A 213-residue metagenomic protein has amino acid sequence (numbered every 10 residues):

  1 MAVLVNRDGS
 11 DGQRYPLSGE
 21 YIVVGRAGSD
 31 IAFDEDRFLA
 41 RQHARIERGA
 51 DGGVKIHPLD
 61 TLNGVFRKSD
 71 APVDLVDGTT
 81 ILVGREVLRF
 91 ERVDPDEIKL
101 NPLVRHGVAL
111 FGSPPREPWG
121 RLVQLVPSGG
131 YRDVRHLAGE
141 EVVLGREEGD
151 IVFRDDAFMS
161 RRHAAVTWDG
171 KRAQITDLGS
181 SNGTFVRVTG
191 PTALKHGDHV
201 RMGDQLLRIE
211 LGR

Functional and structural regions predicted by a protein language model:
M1-A2, E86-M159, T167-K171, D204-R213: Regulatory inter-domain linker segments that are low-complexity and enriched for serine/threonine/proline
M1-R7, N63-R67, G120-L125, N182-V186: Short polybasic amphipathic segments
M1-Y21: Hydrophobic, helix-prone linear segments
D8-S10, D70, D94, V126-G129 (+1 more regions): Solvent-exposed strand-loop boundary residues in beta-sheet-rich modules
G12, D70-D74, L110-P115, R132 (+1 more regions): Short linear motifs in intrinsically disordered
G12-Q13, G64, F90, Y131 (+1 more regions): Eukaryotic short linear interaction motifs
P16-G84, H136-D204: Forkhead-associated
